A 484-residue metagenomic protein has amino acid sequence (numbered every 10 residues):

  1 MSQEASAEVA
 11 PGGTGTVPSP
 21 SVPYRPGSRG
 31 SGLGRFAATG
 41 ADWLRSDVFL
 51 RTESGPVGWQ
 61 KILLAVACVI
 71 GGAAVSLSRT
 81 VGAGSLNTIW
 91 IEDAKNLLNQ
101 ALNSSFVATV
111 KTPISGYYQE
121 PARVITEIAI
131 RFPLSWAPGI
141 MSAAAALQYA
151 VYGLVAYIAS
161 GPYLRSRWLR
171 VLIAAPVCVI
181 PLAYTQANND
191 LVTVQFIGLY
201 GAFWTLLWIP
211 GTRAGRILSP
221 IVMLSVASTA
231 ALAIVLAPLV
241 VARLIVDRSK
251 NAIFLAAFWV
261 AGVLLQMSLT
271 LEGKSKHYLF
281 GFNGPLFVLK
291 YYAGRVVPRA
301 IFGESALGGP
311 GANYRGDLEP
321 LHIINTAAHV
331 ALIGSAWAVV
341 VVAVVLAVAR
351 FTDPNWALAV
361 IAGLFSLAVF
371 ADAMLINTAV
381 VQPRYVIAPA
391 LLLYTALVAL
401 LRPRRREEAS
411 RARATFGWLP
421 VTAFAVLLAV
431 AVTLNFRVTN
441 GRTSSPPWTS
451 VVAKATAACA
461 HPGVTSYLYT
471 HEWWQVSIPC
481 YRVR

Functional and structural regions predicted by a protein language model:
S2-Y184, R213-I217, A242-V246, K250-S268 (+3 more regions): Intrinsically disordered, polar/acidic, low-complexity terminal segments
V75, L172-A187, Q195-L207, S225 (+1 more regions): Short aromatic/hydrophobic helix-turn
Q195-F196, A379-R404: Hydrophobic/aromatic-rich transmembrane helices and adjacent perimembrane loops
Q195-L218, L392, A396: Specific aromatic-rich, kink-prone transmembrane helix
W204, R216-A242: Membrane-interface alpha helices of multi-pass inner-membrane proteins
L206-G211, A237-V240, V341-V348, Y394-R406: Alpha-helical transmembrane segments in multipass membrane proteins, preferentially the mid-helix core
A371-I376: Extended, charge-rich low-complexity regions and/or helical-solenoid scaffolds
